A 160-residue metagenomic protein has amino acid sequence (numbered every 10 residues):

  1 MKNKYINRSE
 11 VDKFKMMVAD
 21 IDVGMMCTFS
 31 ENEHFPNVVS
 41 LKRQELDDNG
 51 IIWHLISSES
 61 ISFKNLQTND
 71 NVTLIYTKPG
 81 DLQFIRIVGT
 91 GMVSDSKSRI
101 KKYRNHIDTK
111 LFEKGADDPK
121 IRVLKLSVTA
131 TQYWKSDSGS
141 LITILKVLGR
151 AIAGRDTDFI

Functional and structural regions predicted by a protein language model:
M1-V23: N-terminal leader/targeting segments and the immediate start of mature chains
K2-N3, P119-I160: C-terminal edge-of-domain segments
M16-E33, V72-Y76: A short, Trp-centered hydrophobic/proline-enriched beta-strand micro-motif
N32-L41: A positional/architectural concept
L41-E45, K78: Short, charge-patterned binding micro-sites
D48-W53: Short active-site oxyanion
I56: Ligand/cofactor pocket segment of small-molecule handling proteins
I61-V128: Short, structured beta-strand-loop surface elements
